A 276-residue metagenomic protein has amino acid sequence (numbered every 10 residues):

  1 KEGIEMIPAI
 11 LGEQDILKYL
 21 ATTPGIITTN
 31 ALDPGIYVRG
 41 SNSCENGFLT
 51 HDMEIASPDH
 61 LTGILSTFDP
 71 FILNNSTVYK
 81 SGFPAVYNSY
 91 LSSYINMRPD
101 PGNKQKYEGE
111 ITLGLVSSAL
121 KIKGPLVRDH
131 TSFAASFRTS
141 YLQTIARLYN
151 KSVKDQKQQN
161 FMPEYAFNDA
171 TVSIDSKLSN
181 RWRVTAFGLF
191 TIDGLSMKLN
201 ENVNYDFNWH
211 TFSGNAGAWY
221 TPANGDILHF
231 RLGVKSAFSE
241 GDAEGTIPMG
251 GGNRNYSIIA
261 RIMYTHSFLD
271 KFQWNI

Functional and structural regions predicted by a protein language model:
K1-F83, Y94, D100, S117: Periplasmic N-terminal accessory/gating domains of Gram-negative outer-membrane beta-barrel systems
I16, P34, L91-S93, Y107-G109 (+6 more regions): Hydrophobic, lipid-facing positions within transmembrane beta-strands of outer-membrane proteins
G63-S66, N74-A85, S93-G124, S132-T139 (+2 more regions): Short strand-turn segments of transmembrane beta-barrel domains in outer membranes, especially the first one or two
L65-T67, E110-T112, N160-A166, N204-H210 (+1 more regions): Replace "Gram-negative outer membrane beta-barrel proteins" with "bacterial and organellar outer membrane beta-barrel
K80, P99-P101, L115-S117, L126-R128 (+4 more regions): Transmembrane beta-strands of outer-membrane beta-barrel pores
Y107-I111, T131-A135, V184-A186, L228-L232 (+2 more regions): Transmembrane beta-strands of outer-membrane beta-barrel proteins
V116-T139, Q156-G194, D206-L228: Transmembrane beta-barrel wall of Gram-negative outer-membrane proteins
A146-S152, F187-T191, L195-N204, G233 (+1 more regions): Outer-membrane beta-barrel translocator domains and adjoining extracellular loop/strand segments of Gram-negative
